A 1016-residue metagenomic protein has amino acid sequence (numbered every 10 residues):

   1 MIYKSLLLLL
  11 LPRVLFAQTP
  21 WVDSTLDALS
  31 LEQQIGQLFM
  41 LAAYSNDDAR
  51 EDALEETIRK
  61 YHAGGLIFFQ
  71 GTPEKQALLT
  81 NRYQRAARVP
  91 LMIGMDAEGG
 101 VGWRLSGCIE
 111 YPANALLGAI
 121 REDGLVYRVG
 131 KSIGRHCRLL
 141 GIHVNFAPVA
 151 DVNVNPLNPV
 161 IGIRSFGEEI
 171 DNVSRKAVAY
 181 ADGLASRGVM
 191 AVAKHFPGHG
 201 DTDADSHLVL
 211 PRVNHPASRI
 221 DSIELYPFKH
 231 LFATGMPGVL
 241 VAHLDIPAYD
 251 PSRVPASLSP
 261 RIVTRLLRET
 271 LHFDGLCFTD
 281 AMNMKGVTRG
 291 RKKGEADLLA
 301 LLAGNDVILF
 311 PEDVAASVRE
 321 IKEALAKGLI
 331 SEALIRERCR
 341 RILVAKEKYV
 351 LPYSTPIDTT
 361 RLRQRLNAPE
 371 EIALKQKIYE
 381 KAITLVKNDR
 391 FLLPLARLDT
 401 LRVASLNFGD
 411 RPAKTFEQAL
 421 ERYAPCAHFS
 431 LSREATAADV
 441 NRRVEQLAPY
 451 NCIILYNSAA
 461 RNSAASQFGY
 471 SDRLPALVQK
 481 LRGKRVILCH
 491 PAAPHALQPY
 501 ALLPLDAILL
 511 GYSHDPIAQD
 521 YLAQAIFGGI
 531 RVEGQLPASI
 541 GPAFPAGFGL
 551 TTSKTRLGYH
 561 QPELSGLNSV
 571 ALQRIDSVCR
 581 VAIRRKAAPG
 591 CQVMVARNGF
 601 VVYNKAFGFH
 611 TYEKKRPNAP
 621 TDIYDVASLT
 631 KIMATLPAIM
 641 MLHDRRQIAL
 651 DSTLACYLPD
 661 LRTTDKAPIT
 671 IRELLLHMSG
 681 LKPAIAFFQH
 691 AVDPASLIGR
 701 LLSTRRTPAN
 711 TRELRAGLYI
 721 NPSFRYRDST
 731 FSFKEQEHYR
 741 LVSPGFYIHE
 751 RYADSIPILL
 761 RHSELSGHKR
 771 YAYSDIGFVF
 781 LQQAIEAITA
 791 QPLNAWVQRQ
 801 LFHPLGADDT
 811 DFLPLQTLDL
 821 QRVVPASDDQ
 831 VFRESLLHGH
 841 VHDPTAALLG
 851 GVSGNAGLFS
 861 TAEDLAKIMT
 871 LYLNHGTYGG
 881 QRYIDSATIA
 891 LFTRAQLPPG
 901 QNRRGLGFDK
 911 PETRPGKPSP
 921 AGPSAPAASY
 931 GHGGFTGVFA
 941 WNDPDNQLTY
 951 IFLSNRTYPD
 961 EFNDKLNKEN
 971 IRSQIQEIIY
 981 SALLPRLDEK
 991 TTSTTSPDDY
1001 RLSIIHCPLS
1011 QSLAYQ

Functional and structural regions predicted by a protein language model:
M1-P20, D998, L1002-Q1016: Bacterial Sec-dependent N-terminal signal peptides
Q18-I109, Y450: N-terminal hydrophobic targeting/anchoring segments and the immediately downstream early-domain regions of hydrolases
Q18-T57, E269, R291-L564, N568: Preference for extracellular/luminal or secreted protein segments
S30, L66, E74-L91, V101-W103 (+2 more regions): Second-shell residues forming the walls of enzyme active-site clefts
G64, P237, I342, I583-P617 (+5 more regions): A short, well-structured edge-of-sheet supersecondary motif
Y559-R597, V601-Y603, K769, E786-Q791 (+2 more regions): Catalytic loop of the DD-peptidase/beta-lactamase superfamily, centered on the K-T-G motif and neighboring
R574, V581-Q592, K614-H677, E764-G777 (+1 more regions): Short active-site loop at a secondary-structure junction that contains or immediately precedes the catalytic residue(s)
K666-A927: Short, surface-exposed loop or secondary-structure junction motifs that flank catalytic or metal-binding residues
